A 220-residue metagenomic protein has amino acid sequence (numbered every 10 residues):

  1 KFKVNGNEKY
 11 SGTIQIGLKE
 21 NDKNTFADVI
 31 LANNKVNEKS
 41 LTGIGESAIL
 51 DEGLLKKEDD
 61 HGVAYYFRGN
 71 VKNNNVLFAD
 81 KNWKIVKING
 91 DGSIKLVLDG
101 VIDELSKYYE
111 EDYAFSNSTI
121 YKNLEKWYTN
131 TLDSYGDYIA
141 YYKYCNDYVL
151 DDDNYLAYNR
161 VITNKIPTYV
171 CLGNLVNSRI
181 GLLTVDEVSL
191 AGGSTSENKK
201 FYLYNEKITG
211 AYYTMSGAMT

Functional and structural regions predicted by a protein language model:
K1-K23: C-terminal, structured domain-capping segment
D22-T220: Long, domain-scale functional regions
